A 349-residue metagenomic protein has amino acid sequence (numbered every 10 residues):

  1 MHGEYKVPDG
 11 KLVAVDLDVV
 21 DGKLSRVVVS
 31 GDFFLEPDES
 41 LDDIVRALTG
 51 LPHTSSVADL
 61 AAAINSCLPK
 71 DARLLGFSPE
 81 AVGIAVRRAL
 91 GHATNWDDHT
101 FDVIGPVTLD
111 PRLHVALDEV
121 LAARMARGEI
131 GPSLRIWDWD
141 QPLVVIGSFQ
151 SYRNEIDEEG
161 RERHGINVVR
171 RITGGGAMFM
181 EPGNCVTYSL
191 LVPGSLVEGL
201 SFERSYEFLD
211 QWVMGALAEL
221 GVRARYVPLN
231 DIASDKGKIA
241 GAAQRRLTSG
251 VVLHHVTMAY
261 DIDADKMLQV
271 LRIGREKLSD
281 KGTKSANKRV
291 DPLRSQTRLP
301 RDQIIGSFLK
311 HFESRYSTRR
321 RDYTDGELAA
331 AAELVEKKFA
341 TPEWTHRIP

Functional and structural regions predicted by a protein language model:
M1-K23, Y226-A233, I239-A242, A330-P349: Structured beta-strand/loop patches that form or line metal/cofactor-binding pockets in enzymes
M1-V7, L247-T248, L253, A259-I262 (+1 more regions): C-terminal accessory segment of soluble enzyme catalytic cores
L12-A14, D18-H92, L293: Active-site- and interface-proximal helix/loop "cap" or "latch" segments in soluble metabolic and energy-transducing
G31-L35, V192-E198, A264, S295-L299: A generic structural motif
S55-A61, R73-S78, G221-V227, R315-A330: Flexible, glycine/charged-enriched surface loops at secondary-structure junctions
R88-L200: N-terminal lobe of the biotin/lipoate ligase/transferase fold
C185-I232: Contiguous, small/hydrophobic- and glycine-enriched helical/loop subdomains that border and often "cap" functional
